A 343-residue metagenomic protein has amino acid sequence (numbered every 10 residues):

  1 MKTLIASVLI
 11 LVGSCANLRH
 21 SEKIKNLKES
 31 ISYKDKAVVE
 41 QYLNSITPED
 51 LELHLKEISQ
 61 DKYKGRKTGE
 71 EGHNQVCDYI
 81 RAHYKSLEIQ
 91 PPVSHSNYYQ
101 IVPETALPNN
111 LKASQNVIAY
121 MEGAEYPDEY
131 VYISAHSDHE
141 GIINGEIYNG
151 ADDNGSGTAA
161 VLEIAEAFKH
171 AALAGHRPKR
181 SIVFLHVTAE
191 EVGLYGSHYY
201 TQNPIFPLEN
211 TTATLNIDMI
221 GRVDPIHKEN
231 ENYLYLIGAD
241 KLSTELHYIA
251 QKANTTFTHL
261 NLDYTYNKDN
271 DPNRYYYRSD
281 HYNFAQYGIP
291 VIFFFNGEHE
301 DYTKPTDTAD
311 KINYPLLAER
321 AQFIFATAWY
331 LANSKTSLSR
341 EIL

Functional and structural regions predicted by a protein language model:
M1-E29: Bacterial Sec-dependent N-terminal signal peptides
K23, H299-L343: His/Asp/Glu-rich mid-to-C-terminal helical/loop segments that flank catalytic regions of hydrolases
K28-Q75, L87, P91, E300-D307: N-terminal capping segment at the start of a domain
I58, A106-G141: Acidic/His- and Gly-rich active-site-bordering loop/insert found across diverse amide/peptide-bond hydrolases
R66-M121: A non-catalytic alpha/beta surface segment that caps or lines the substrate-entry region of metallo-dependent hydrolase
I133-S134, D138-V192, I324: Alpha-helical metal-binding/catalytic segments enriched in His/Glu/Asp
V187-V291, S339: Metal-dependent peptidase/peptidase-like ectodomains
P272-R320: Zn-dependent metallopeptidase/amidohydrolase metal-coordination segment
